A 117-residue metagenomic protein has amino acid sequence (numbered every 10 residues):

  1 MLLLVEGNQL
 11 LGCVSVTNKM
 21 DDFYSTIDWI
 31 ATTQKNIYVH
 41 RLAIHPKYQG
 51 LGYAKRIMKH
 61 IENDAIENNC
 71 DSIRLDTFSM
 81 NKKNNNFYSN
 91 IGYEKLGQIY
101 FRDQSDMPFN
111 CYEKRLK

Functional and structural regions predicted by a protein language model:
M1-V14: Conserved beta-hairpin
L3, I37-Y38, A43, R74: Conserved beta-strand segments that form the floor/walls of ligand-binding pockets within enzyme and binding domains
G12-T17, Y93: A broad helix-preferring feature
S15-R41, Q49, D103: Conserved acyl-donor/pantetheine-binding loop and adjacent beta-alpha core of acyl/acetyltransferases and related
T33, D71, F78-N85, S89-I91 (+1 more regions): C-terminal "cap" of GNAT-fold acetyltransferases
R41-I44, G50-N63, N86-N90: Conserved acetyl-CoA-binding loop-helix of GNAT-fold acetyltransferases
M58, A65-T77: Conserved GNAT acetyl-CoA-binding A-motif
